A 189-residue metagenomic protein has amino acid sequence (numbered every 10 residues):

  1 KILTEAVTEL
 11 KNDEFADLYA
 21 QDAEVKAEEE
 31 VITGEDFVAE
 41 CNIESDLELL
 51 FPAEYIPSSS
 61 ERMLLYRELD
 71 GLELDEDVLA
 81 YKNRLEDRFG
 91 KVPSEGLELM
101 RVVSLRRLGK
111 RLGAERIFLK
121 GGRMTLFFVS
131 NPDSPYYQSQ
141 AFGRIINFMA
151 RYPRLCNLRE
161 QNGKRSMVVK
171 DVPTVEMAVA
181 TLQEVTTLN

Functional and structural regions predicted by a protein language model:
K1-N189: Accessory helical-bundle/CTD segments and flexible terminal tails appended to RecA-like ATPase motors
